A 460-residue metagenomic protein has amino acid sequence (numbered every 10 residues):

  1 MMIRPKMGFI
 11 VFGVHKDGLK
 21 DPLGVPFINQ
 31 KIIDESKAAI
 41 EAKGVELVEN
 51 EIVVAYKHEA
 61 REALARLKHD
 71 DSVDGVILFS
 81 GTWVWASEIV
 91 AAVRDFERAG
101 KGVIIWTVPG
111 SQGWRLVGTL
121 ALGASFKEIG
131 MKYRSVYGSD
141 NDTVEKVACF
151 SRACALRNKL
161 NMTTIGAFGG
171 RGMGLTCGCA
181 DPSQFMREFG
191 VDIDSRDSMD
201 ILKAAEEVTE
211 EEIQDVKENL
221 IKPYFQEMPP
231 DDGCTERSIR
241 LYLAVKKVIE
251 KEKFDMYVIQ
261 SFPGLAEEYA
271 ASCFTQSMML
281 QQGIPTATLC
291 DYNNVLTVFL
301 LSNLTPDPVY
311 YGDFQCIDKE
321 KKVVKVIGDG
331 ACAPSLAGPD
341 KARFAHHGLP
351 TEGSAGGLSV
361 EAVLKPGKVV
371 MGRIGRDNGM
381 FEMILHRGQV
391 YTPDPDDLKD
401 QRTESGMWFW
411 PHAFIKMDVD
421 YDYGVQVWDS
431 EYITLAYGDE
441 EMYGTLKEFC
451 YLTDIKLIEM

Functional and structural regions predicted by a protein language model:
M1-V54, T176-Q226: N-terminal glycine-rich anion-binding loop in soluble enzyme alpha/beta folds
M2, T107-C149, A153, L280 (+4 more regions): Peripheral docking tails and interdomain loops at the edges of cofactor- or intermediate-handling domains
Q30, A355-M460: Extended hydrophobic packing segments that form well-structured cores
N50-E97, T209-E252: N-terminal small/polar loop signature for handling phosphorylated ligands or for N-terminal nucleophile
V53-N161, G172-G174, K322-I327: Cofactor- and metal-binding active-site motifs of prokaryotic enzymes that mediate redox/radical or nucleophilic
T82-A99, A266-S277, P411-V419: Short Gly/Thr/Asp-enriched flexible loops that form oxyanion-binding sites at enzyme active sites
C154-A270: A charged, amphipathic alpha-helical module
G283-K399: C-terminal catalytic subdomain
